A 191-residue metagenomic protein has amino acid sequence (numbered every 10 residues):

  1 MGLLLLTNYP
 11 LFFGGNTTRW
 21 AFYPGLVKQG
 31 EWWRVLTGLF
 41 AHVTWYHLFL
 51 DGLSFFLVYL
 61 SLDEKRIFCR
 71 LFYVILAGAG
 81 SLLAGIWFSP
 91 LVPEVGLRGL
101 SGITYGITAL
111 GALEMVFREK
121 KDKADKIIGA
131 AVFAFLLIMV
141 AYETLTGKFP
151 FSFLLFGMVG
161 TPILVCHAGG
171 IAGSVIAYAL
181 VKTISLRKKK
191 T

Functional and structural regions predicted by a protein language model:
M1-L4, V74-G78, I128, V132-L136 (+2 more regions): Hydrophobic alpha-helical transmembrane segments of polytopic
M1-L97, L154-L164: N-terminal TM1-TM2 helical hairpin plus the immediately adjacent luminal interfacial "cap"
N8-F12, L62, I86-P90, V116 (+4 more regions): Transmembrane helix-loop junctions and nearby membrane-interface residues
L36, H47, G102, M139 (+1 more regions): Divalent metal-coordination and catalytic microenvironments
F49-F68, I107-F117, A172-S185: Membrane-interfacial alpha-helical segments at the cytosolic side of multi-pass membrane proteins
V95-G111, L164-C166: Membrane-interface micro-motifs in multi-pass membrane enzymes
K121-F133, T191: Internal alpha-helical transmembrane segments of multi-pass membrane proteins
L136-T191: C-terminal transmembrane module of polytopic alpha-helical membrane proteins
